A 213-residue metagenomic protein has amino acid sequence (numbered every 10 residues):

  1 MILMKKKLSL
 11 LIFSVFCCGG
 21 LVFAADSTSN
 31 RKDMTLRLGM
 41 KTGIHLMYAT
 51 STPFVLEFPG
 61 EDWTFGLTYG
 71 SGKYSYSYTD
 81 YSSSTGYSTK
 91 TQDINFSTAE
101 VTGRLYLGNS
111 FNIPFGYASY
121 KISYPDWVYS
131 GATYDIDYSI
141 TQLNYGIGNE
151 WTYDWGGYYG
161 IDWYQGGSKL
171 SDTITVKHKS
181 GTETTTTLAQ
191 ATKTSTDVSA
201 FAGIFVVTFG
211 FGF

Functional and structural regions predicted by a protein language model:
M1-T35, F213: Cleavable N-terminal export/targeting peptides
M4-L8, T42, V101, L143: Intrinsic disorder/low-complexity segments enriched in polar/small residues
L21, T68, G166: Flexible loop residues that form catalytic and substrate-binding hotspots at small-molecule/glycan-binding clefts
A24-K90, I204-F213: Short glycine/proline- and aromatic-enriched beta-strand/turn motifs that initiate or cap beta-hairpins
S29-R31, Y69-A99, A118-N144, S168-I204: Extracellular/periplasm-exposed beta-strand and loop segments of Gram-negative cell-envelope proteins, dominated by
M40, Y48, F54-E61, V101-L107 (+4 more regions): Residues on the lipid-exposed face of transmembrane beta-strands in outer-membrane beta-barrel proteins
I136, Y153-D154, Y158: Conserved, surface-exposed functional patches that form binding/active-site neighborhoods
